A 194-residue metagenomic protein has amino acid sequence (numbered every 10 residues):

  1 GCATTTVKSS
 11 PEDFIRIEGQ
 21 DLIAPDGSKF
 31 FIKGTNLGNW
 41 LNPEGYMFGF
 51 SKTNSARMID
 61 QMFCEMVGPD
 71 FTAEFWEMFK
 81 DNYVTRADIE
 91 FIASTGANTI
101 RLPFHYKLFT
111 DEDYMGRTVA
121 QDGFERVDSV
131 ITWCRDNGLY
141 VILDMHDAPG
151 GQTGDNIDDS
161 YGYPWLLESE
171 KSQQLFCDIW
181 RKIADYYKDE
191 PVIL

Functional and structural regions predicted by a protein language model:
C2-T4: N-terminal Sec signal peptide cleavage junction
V7-D21: Short acidic, Pro/Gly- and aromatic-enriched capping/linker segments at domain boundaries
I17-A24, K29-I32, L37-L194: Active-site mouth of glycoside hydrolases
